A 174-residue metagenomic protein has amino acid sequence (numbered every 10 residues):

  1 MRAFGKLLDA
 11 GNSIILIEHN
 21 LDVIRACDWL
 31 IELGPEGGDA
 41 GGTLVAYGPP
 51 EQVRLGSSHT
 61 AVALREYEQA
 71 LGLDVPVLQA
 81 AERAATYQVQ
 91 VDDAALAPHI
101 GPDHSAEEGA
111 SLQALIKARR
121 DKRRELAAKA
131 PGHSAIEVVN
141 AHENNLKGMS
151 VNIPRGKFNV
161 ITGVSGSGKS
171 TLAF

Functional and structural regions predicted by a protein language model:
M1-F174: Conserved phosphate-binding elements of NTP-dependent enzyme cores
